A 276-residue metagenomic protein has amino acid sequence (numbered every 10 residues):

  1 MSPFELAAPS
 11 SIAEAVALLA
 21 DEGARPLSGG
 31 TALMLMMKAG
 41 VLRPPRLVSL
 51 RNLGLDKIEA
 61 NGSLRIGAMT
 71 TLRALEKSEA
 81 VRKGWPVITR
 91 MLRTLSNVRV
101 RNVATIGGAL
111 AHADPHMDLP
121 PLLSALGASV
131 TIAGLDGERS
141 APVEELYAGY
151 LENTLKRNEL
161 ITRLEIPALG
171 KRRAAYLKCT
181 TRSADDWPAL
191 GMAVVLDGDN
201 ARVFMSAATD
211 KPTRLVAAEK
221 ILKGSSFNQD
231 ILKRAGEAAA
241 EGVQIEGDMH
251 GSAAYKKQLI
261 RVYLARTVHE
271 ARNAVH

Functional and structural regions predicted by a protein language model:
M1-H276: C-terminal structural segment of proteins
